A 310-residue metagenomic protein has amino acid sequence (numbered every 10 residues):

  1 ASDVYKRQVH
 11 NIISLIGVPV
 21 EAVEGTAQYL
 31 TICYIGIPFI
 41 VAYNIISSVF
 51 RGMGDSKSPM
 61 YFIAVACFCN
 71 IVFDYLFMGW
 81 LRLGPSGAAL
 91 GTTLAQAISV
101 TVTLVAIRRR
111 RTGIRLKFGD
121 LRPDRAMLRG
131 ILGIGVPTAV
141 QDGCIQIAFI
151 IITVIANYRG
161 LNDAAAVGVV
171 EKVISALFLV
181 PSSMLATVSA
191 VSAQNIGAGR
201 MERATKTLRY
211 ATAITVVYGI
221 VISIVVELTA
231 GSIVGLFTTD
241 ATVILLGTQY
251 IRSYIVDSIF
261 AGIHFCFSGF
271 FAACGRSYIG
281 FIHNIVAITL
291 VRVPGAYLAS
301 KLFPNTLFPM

Functional and structural regions predicted by a protein language model:
S2-G36, W80-V136, S192-D257, A299-M310: Short alpha-helical transmembrane segments in multi-pass integral membrane proteins
S2-R7, I40-P59, T153, A166-I224 (+2 more regions): Small-residue-rich hydrophobic transmembrane alpha-helices
D3, R7, P38, A42 (+11 more regions): Generic alpha-helical transmembrane segments of integral inner-membrane proteins, especially permease/transport modules
H10-N11, S48, Y75, T92 (+9 more regions): Transmembrane alpha-helix boundary and packing residues in multipass membrane permease domains and related
P19, D55-S56, G84, G160 (+2 more regions): Short loop-to-helix capping motifs
I32, A66, A95-S99, T103 (+2 more regions): Transmembrane helical elements of multi-pass membrane transporters/channels
I32-R51, P59-C67, A88-T103, S182-L185 (+3 more regions): Short runs within selected transmembrane alpha-helices of multi-pass transporters and secretion channels
G52-M53, W80-R82, Y158-L161, A198 (+2 more regions): Helix-loop interface residues and adjacent transmembrane-helix termini in multi-pass membrane transporters, primarily
